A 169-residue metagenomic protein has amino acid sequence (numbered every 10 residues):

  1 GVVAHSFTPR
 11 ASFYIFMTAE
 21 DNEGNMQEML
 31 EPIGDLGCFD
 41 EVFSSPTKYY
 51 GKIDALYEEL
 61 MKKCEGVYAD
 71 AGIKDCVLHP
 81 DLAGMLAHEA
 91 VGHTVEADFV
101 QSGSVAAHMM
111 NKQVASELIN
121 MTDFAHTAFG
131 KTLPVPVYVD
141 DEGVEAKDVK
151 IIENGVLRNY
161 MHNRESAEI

Functional and structural regions predicted by a protein language model:
G1-I169: Active-site-adjacent "lid" and substrate-binding segments of diverse enzymatic cores
